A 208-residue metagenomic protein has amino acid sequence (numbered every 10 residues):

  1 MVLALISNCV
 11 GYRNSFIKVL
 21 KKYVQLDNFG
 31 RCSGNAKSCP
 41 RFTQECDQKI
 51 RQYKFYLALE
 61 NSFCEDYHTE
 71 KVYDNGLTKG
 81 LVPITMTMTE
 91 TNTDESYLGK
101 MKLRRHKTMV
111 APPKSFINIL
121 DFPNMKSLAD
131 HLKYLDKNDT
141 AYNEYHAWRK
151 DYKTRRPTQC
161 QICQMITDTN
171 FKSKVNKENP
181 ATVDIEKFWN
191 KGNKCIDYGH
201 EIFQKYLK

Functional and structural regions predicted by a protein language model:
M1-A58, S62-K208: Pol beta-like nucleotidyltransferase catalytic core
